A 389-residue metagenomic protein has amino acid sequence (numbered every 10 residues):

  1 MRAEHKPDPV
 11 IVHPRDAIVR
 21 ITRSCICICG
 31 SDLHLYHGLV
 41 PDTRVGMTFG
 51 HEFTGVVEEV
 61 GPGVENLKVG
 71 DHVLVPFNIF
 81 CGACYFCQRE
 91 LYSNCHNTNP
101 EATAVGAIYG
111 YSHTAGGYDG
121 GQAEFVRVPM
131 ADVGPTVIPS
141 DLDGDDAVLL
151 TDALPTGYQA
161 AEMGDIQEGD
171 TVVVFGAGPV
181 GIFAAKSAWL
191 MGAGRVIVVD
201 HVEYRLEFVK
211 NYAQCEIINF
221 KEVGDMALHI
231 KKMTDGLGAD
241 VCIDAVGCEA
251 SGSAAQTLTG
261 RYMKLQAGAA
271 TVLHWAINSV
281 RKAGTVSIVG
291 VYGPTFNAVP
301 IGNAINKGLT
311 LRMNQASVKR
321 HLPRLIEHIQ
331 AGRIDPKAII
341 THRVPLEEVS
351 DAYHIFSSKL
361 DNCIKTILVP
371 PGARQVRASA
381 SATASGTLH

Functional and structural regions predicted by a protein language model:
P9-I26, L39-Q88, Y92-S93, Y118-D119 (+1 more regions): Glycine-rich beta-strand-centered segment in the early N-terminal region that forms part of a ligand/cofactor-binding
R20, A83-F175: NAD(P)H dinucleotide-binding glycine-rich loop of Rossmann-like/cofactor-binding domains, especially the beta1-alpha1
T156, V180, A188: Hydrophobic/small residue at the entry helix of a nucleotide-binding pocket
D170, G284-T285, L309: Glycine-centered, small-residue-biased loops immediately flanking beta-strands in adenine/cofactor-binding cores
T171-A177, W189-W275: Adenosine-nucleotide cofactor-binding segment
V223, L237, H274, N278 (+2 more regions): C-terminal hydrophobic helical "lid"/dimerization subdomain of Rossmann-like NAD(P)H-dependent oxidoreductases
A267-S279, G290-G308, L322-L325: Rossmann-fold NAD(P)-binding glycine/threonine-rich loop
